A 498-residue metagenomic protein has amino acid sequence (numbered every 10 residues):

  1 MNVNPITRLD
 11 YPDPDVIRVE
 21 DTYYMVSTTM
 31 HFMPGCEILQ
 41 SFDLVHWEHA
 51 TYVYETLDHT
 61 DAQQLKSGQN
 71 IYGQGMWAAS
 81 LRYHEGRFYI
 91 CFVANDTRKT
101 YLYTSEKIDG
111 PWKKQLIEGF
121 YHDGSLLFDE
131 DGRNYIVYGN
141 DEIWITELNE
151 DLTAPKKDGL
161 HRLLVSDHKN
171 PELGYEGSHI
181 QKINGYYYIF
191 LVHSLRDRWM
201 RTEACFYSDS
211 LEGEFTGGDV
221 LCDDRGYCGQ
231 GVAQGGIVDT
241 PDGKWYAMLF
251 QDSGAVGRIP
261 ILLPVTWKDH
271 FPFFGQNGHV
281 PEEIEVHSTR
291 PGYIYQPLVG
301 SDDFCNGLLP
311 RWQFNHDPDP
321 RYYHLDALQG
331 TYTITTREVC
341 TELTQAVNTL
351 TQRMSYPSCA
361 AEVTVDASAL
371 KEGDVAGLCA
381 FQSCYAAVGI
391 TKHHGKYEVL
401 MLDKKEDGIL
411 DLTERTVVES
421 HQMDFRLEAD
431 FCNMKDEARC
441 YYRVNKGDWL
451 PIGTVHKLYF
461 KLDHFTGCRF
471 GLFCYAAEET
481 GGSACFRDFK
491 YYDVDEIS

Functional and structural regions predicted by a protein language model:
M1-S498: Carbohydrate-active catalytic/glycan-binding domains of CAZyme proteins, especially the secreted or lumenal ectodomains
